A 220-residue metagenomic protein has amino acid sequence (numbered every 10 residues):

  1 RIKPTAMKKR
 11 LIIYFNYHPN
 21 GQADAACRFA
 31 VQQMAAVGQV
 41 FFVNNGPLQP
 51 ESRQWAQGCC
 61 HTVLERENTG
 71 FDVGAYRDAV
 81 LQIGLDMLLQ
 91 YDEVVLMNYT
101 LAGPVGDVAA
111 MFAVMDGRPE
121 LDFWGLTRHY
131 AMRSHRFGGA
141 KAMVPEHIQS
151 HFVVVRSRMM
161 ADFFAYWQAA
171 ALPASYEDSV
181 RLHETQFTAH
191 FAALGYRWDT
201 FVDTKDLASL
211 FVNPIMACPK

Functional and structural regions predicted by a protein language model:
P4-K220: ER/Golgi luminal nucleotide-sugar-dependent glycosyltransferases, focusing on the catalytic module
